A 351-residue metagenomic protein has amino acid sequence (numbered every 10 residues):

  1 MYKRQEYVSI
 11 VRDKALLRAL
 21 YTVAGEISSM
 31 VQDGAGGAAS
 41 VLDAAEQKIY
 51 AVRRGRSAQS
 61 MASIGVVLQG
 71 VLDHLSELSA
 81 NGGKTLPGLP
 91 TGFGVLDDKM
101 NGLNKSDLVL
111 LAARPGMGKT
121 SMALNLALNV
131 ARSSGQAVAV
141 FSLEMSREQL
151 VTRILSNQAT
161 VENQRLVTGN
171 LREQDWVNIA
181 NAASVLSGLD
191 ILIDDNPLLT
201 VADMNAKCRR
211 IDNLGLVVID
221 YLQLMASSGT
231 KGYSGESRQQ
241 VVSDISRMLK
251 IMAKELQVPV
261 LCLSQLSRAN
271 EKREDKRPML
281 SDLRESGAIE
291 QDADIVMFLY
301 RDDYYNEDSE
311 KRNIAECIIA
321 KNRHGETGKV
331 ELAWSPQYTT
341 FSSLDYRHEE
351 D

Functional and structural regions predicted by a protein language model:
M1-G82, M117, Q136, A159-V161 (+1 more regions): Short, small/acidic-rich helices and loops at N termini and domain boundaries of DNA replication/processing enzymes
D73-D97: N-terminal pre-Walker A segment at the start of P-loop NTPase domains
G88-L89, M100-S106: Phosphate-binding P-loop
D98, S121, N125, N129-N213 (+2 more regions): Cytosolic-facing regulatory segments adjacent to core modules
A113: The Walker A (P-loop) glycine that initiates the GxxxxGKT/S ATP-binding motif of P-loop NTPases
N163-R172, L192-D194, S228-S243, N270-S281: Flexible beta-alpha connector loops of hexameric P-loop NTPases
D190-M252: Phosphate-binding/switch loop-helix module in NTP-utilizing enzymes
A202-V217, R247-Q257, R268-D351: C-terminal regions of RecA-like/P-loop NTPase motor modules
